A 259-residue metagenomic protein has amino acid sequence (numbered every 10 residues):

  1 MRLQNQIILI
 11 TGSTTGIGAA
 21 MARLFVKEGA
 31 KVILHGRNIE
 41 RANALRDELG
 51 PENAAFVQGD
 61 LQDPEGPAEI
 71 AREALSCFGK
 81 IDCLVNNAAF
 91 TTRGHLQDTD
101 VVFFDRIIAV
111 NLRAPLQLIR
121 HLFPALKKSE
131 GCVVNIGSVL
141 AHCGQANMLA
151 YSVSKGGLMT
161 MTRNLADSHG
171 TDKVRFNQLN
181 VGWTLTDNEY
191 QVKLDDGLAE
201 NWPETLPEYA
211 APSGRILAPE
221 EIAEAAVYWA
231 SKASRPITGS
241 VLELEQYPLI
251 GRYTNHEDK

Functional and structural regions predicted by a protein language model:
I7, T14-T15: Conserved glycine-rich cofactor-binding loop
V85, G170, R175, I237-G239: Short, small/polar-rich loop/turn modules that mediate ligand/substrate recognition or access, typified
H95-L96, F103-I108, P207: Substrate-binding pocket helix/loop in short-chain dehydrogenase/reductase
I119, S154, T162: Active-site helix of classical SDR
P124, D167-T171, R235: Alpha-helical segment proximal to the catalytic Tyr-Lys
S138: Residue(s) in the substrate-gating loop at a strand-loop-helix junction that position the organic substrate next
C143, T238-K259: Short C-terminal tail/terminal secondary-structure segment of NAD(P)H-dependent dehydrogenase/reductase domains
